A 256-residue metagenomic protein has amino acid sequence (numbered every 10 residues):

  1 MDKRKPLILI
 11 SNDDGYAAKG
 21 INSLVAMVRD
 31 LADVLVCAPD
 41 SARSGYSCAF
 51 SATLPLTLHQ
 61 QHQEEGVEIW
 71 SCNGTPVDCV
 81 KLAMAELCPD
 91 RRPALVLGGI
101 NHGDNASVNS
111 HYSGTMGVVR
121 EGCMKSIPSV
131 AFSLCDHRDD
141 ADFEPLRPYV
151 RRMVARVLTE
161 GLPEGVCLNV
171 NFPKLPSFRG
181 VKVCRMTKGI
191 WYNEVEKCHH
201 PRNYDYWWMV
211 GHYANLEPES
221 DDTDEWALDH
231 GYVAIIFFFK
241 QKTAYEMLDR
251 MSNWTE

Functional and structural regions predicted by a protein language model:
D2-I8, K19-E86, D90-R92: A cross-family phosphate/adenosyl-ligand binding-site feature
I10-A17, N109-S110: Short, glycine-rich nucleotide/cofactor-binding loops
D14-S23, P201-N203, V210: Short acidic, Gly/Ser-rich segments with clustered Asp/Glu that frequently serve as metal-coordination loops in enzyme
D104-S113: Glycine/threonine-rich flexible loop motifs
V118-G122: Hydrophobic/aromatic ligand-binding patch that stacks against planar heteroaromatic rings of cofactors or nucleotides
C123-P145: Glycine-rich phosphate/pyrophosphate-binding loops and their adjacent beta-strand/loop elements at enzyme active sites
E144-I236, K242-A244: Electrostatically charged, flexible surface regions
F237-E256: Positively charged, low-complexity/disordered segments
